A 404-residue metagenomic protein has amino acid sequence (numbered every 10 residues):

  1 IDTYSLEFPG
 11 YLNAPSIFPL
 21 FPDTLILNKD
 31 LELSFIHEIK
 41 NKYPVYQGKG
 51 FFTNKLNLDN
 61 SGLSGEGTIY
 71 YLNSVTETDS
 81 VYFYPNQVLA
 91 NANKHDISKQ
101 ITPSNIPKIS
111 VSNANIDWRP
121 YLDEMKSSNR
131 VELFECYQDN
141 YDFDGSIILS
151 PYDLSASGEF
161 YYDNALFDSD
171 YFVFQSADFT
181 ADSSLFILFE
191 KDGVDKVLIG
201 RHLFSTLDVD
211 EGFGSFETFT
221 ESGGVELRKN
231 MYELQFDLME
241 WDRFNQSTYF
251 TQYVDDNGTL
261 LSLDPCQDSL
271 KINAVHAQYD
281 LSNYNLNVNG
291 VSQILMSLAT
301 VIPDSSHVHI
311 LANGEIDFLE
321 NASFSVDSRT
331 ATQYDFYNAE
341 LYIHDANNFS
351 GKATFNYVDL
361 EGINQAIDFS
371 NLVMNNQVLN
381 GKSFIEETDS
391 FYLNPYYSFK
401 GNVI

Functional and structural regions predicted by a protein language model:
I1-I404: Structural signature for solvent-exposed beta-strand/loop edge elements and short helix-capping sites, enriched
